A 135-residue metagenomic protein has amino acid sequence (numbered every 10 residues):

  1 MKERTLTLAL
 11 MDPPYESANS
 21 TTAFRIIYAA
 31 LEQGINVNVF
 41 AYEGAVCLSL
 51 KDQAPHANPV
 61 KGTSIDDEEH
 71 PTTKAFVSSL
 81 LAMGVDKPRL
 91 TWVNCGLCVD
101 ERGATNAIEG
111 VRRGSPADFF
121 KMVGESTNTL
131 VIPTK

Functional and structural regions predicted by a protein language model:
T5, I35-N38, T91: Residues at the starts of beta-strands that form the adenosine-phosphate
T7-T21, V37, E43, L48-S49 (+1 more regions): Short, glycine-rich nucleotide/cofactor-binding loops
A23-E32: Walker A/P-loop phosphate-binding motif and the immediately C-terminal alpha-helix
Y28, L81-A82, A117-K121: A generic local secondary-structure boundary/capping motif
L31-E32, D86, V123-G124: Anion (oxyanion) recognition and catalysis
P55-N58, G110-R112: Short, hinge-like loop/turn segments at secondary-structure boundaries
A57-N94: A glycine-rich helix N-cap at a beta->alpha junction
T91-K135: N-terminal glycine-rich phosphate/adenylate-binding segment common to multiple enzyme folds
